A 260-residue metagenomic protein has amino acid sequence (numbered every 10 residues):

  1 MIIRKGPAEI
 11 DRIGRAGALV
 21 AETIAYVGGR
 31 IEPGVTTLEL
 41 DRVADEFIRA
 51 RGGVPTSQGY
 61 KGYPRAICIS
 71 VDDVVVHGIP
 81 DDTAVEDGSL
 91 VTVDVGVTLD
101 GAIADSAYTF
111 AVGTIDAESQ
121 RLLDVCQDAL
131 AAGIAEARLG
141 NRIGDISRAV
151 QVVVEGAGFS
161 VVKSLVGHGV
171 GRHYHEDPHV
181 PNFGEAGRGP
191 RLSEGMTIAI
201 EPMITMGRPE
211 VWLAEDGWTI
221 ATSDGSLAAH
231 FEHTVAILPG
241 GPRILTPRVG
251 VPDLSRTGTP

Functional and structural regions predicted by a protein language model:
M1-P260: Active-site neighborhoods and metal-handling regions in enzymes and metal-associated proteins
